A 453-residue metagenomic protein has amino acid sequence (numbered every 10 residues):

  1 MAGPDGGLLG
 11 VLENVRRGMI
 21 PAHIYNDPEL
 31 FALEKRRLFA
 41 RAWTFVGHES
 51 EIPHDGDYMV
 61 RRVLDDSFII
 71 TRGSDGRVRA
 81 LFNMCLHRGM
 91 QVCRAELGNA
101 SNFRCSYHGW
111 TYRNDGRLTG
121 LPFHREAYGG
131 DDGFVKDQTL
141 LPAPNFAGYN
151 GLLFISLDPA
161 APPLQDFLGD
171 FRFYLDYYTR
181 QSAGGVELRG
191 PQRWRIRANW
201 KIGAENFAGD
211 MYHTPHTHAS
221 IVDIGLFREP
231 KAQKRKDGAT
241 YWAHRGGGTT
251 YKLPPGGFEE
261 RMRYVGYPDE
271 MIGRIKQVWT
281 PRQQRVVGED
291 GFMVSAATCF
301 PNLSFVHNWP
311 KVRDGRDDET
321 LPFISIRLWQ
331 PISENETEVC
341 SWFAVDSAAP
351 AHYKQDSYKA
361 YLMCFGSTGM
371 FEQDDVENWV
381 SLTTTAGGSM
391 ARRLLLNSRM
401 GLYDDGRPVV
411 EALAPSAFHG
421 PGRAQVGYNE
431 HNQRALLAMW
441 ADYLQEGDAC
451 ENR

Functional and structural regions predicted by a protein language model:
M1-G10, E451-R453: Basic/polar N-terminal segments that are highly enriched at the extreme N-terminus, encompassing both cleavable
E13, G18-L64, F68: Non-catalytic accessory segments flanking enzyme active sites
F39-W43, M90, Y212: Generic structural signal for secondary-structure transition and capping sites
R41-P53, F123-G130, F300-V312: Short Pro/Gly-enriched beta-strand edge/turn motifs at strand-loop
G47-H54, F134-K136, S367, S381-T384: Short linear motifs in intrinsically disordered
E51-P159, P163-F173, Y177: Rieske [2Fe-2S] iron-sulfur-binding domain
R77, P144-R453: C-terminal catalytic domain of Rieske-type non-heme iron oxygenases
